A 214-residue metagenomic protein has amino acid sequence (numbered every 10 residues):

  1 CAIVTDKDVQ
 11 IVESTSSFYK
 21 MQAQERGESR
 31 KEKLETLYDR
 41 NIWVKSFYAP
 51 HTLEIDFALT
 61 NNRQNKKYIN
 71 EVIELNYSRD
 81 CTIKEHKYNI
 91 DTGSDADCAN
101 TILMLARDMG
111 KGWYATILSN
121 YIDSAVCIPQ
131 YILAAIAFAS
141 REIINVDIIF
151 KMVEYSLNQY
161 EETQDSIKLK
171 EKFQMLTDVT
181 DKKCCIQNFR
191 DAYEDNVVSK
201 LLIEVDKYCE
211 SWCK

Functional and structural regions predicted by a protein language model:
C1-K214: Acidic, divalent-metal-binding catalytic cores of TOPRIM and closely related two-metal-ion phosphodiester/pyrophosphate
